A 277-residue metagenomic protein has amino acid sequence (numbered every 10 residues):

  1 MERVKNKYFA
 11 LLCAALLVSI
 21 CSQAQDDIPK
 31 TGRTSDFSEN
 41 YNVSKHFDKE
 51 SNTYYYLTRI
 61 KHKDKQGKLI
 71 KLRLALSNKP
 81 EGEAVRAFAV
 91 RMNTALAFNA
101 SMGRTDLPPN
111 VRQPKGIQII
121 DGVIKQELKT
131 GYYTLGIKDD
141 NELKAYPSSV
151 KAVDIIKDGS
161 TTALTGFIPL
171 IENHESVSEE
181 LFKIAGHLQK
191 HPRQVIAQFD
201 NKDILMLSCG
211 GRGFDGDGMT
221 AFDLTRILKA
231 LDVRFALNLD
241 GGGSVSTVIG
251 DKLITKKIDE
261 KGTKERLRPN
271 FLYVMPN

Functional and structural regions predicted by a protein language model:
E2-A10: Bacterial N-terminal signal peptides that target proteins for export
A10-S19: Bacterial N-terminal signal peptides
A24-L128, K144: Zymogen propeptides
T53-Y55, R91-N93, T130-Y132, T165 (+2 more regions): Extracytoplasmic
K61-D64, G136-E142, N173, Q198-K202 (+2 more regions): Short acidic-glycine loop/turn motifs at beta-strand connectors
L74-P80, S149-V153, C209-G213: Short, solvent-exposed aromatic-acidic interface loops
G103-H187: Active-site-adjacent helix-turn-beta-strand microarchitecture at beta-sheet edges that either contains or buttresses
L107-K129, L181-Q198, D203-R234, L239 (+1 more regions): Conserved, well-ordered active-site substructure
